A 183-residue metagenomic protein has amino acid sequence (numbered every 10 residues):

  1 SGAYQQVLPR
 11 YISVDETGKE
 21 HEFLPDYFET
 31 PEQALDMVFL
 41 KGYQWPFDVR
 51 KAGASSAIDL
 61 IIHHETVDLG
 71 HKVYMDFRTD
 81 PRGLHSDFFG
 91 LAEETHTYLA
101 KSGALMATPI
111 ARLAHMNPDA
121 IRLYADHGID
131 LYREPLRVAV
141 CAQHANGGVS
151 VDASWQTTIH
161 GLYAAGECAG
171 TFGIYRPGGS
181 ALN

Functional and structural regions predicted by a protein language model:
S1-A125: An anion/pyrophosphate-binding glycine-rich loop and adjacent beta-alpha core in soluble alpha-beta enzymes
G2-Q5, Q156, N183: Conserved phosphate/anionic-ligand binding catalytic regions in large, soluble enzymes, centered on
Q6-R10, V14, M75-F77, R133 (+4 more regions): Generic structural "secondary-structure junction" signal
A54, V140, E167, G178-G179: Generic secondary-structure boundary signal with a strong preference for alpha-helix termini
A92, H144, L182-N183: Residue-level signature of transmembrane alpha-helix interfaces in integral membrane proteins
R112-G170: A glycine-rich dinucleotide-binding beta-alpha-beta segment and adjacent secondary-structure elements that constitute
F172-N183: A conserved FAD-binding loop/helix module that cradles the flavin
